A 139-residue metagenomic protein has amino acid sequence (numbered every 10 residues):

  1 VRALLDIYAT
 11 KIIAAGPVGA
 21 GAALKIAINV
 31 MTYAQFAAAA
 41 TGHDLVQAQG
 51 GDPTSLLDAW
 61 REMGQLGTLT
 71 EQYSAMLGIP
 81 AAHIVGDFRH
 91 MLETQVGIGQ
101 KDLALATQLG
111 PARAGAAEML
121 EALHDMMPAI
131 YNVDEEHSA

Functional and structural regions predicted by a protein language model:
V1-V30: Rossmann-fold dinucleotide-binding core
G21-A122, M126-A139: Helical "substrate-binding/catalytic lid" subdomain of Rossmann-like NAD(P)-dependent dehydrogenases/reductases
